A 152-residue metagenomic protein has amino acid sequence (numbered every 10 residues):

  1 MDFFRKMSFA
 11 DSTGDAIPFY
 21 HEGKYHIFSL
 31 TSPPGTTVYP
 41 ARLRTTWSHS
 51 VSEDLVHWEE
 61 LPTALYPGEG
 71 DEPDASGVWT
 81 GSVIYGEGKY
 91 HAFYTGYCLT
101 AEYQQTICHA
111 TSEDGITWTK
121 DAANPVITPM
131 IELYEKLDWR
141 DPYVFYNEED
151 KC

Functional and structural regions predicted by a protein language model:
M1-C152: Beta-rich carbohydrate-recognition and catalytic domains
